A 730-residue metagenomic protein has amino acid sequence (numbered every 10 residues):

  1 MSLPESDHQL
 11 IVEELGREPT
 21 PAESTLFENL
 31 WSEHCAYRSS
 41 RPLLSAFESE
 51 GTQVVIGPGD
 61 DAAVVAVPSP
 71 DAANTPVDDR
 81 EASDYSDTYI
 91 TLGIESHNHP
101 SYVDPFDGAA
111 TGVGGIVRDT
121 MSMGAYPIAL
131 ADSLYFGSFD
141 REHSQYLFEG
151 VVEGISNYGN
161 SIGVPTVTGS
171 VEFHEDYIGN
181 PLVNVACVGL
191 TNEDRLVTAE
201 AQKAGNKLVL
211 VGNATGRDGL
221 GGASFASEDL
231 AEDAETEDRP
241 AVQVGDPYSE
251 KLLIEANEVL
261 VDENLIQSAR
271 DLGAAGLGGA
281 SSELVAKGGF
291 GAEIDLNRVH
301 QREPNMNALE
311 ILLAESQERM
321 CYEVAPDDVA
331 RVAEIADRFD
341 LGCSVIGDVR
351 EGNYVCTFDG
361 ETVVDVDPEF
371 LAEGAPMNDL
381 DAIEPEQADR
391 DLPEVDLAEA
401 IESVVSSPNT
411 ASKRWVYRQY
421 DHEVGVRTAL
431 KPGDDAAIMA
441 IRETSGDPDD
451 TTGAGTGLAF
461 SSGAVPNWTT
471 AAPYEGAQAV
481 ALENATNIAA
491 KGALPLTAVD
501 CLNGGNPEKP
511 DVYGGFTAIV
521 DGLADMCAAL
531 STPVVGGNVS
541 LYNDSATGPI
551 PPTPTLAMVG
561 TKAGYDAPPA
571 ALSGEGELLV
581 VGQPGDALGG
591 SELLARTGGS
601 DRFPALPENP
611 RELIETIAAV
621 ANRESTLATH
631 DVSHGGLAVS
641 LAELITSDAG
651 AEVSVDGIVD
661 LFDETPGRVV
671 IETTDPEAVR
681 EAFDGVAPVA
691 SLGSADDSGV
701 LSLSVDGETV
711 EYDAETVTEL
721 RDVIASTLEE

Functional and structural regions predicted by a protein language model:
E5-S24, G179-P181, G273-V404, I519 (+3 more regions): Glycine-/charge-enriched secondary-structure boundary and capping motifs
L10-E13, P19, L26, Y37 (+3 more regions): Extended alpha-helical targeting/anchoring segments, especially N-terminal organellar/secretory targeting helices
F27, V113-T120, A256-L260, A280-V285 (+2 more regions): Buried hydrophobic packing segments
L30-K251, Q267, A292-L296, A314 (+4 more regions): Glycine-rich phosphate/pyrophosphate-binding loop regions near the starts of catalytic domains
T236-A274, D601-A638: Polyanion-binding loop/helix "lid" in catalytic or ligand-binding cores
W468-P473, D601-E608, A628, G657-L661 (+1 more regions): Short, contiguous acidic/charged loop-to-helix segments that flank catalytic cores in large enzymes
